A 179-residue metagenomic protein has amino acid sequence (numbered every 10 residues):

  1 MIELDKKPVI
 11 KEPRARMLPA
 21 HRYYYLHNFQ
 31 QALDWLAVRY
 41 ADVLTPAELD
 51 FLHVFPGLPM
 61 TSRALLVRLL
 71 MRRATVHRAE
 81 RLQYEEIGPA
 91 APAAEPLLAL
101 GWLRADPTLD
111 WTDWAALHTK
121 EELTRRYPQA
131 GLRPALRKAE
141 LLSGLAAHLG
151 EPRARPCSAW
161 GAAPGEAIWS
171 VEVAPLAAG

Functional and structural regions predicted by a protein language model:
I2-V9, L33-D34: Ser/Thr/Pro-rich, acidic low-complexity intrinsically disordered regulatory segments
I10-A15, R22: N-terminal, leucine/charged-rich tether regions that mediate assembly and partner docking in large macromolecular
L18-P56, M60, A64, L69-A178: Basic helix-extension-helix modules of the SAP/HeH family
